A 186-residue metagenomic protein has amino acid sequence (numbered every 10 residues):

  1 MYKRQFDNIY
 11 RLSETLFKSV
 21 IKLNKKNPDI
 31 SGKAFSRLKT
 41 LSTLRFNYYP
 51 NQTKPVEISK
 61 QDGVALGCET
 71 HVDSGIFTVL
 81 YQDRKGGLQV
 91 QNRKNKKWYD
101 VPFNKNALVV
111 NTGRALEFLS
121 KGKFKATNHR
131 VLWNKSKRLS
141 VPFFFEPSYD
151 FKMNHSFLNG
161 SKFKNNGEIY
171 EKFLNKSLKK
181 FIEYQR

Functional and structural regions predicted by a protein language model:
M1-Q5: Conserved small/polar residues in nucleotide/adenosyl-binding loops
D7-R186: C-terminal flanking tails of non-heme Fe-dependent oxygenases
